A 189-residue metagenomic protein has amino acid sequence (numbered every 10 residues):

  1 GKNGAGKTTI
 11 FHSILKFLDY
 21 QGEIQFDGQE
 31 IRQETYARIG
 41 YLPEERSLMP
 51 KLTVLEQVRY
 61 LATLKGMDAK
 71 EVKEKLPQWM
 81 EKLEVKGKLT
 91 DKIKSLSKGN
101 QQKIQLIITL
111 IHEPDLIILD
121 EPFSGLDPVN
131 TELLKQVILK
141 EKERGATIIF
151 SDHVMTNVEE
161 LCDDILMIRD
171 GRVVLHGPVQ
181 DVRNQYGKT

Functional and structural regions predicted by a protein language model:
Y20-A37: Conserved ABC transporter NBD signature motif
R59, T63, E71-K88: Conserved ABC ATPase "signature" region
K92-L96: Conserved ABC ATPase signature
I117-E121: Catalytic Walker B motif of ABC-type/P-loop ATPase nucleotide-binding domains
V158-E160: A short, surface-exposed alpha-helical micro-motif characterized by mixed small hydrophobic and charged/polar residues
H176-G177: ABC ATPase "signature
